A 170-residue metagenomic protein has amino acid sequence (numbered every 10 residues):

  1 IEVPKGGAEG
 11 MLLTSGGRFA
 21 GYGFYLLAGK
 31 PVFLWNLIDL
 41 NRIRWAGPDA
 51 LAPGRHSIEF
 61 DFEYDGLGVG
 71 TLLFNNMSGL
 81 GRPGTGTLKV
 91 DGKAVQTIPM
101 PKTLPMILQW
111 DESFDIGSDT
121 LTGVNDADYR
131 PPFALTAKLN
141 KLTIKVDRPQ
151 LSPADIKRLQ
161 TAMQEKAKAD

Functional and structural regions predicted by a protein language model:
I1-D170: Extracellular glycan-associated modules
